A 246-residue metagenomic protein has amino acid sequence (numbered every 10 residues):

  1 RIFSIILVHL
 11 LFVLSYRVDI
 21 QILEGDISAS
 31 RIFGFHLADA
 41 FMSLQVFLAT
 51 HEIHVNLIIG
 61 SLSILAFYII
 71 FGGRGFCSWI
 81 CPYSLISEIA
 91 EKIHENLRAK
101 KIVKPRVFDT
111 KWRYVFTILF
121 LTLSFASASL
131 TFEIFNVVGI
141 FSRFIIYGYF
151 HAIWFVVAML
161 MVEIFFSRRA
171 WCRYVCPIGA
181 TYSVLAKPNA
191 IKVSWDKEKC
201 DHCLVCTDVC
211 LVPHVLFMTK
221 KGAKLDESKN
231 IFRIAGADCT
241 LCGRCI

Functional and structural regions predicted by a protein language model:
R1-R233, A237-R244: Non-ligating segments of multi-cofactor redox enzymes
